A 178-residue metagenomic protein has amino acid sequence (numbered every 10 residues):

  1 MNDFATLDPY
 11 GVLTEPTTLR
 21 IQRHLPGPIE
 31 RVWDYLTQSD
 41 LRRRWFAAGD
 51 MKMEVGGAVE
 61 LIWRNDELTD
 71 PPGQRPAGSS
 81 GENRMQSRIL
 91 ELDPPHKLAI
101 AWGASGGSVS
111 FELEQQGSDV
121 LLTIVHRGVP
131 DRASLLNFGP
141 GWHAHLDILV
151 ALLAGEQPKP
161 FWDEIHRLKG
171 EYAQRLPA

Functional and structural regions predicted by a protein language model:
M1-E54: Hydrophobic ligand-binding cavity/cleft-lining segments
N2-D3, R127-A178: A conserved amphipathic terminal alpha-helix motif
D3-L7, G57, G78, E82-R84 (+1 more regions): Charge-dense, helix-prone N-terminal extensions
G11-V12, M51, I89, F111-L113: A structural signal for short hydrophobic beta-strand segments in well-ordered beta-sheet cores
T18, E91, A99-A151: Beta-strand/loop substructures that line and gate deep hydrophobic ligand-binding cavities in soluble
I29, R84-Q86, S110: Conserved beta-strand residues within beta-sheet cores
D40-E82, D163-R167: Short beta-edge strand/loop motif at the mouth of beta-sheet-based domains
E54-E60, L92-I100: Short, hydrophobic/aromatic-rich segments at coil-to-beta transitions
